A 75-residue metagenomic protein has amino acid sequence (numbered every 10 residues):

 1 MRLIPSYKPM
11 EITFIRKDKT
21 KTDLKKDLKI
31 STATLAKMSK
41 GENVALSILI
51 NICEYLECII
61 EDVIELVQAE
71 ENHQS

Functional and structural regions predicted by a protein language model:
M1-D23: A short, Lys/Arg-rich alpha-helix, primarily the initiator
I12, I64-S75: Short, charged recognition helix plus adjacent turn of helix-turn-helix-like nucleic-acid-binding domains
F14, K25, S39, C53: The alpha-helix within a helix-turn-helix
K29-N43: Recognition helix of helix-turn-helix/homeodomain-like DNA-binding domains that insert into the DNA major groove
S39, L56, I64-V67: DNA major-groove recognition helix of helix-turn-helix
E42-E54: Short, basic-rich loop-to-helix N-cap that marks the start of a DNA-contacting helix
